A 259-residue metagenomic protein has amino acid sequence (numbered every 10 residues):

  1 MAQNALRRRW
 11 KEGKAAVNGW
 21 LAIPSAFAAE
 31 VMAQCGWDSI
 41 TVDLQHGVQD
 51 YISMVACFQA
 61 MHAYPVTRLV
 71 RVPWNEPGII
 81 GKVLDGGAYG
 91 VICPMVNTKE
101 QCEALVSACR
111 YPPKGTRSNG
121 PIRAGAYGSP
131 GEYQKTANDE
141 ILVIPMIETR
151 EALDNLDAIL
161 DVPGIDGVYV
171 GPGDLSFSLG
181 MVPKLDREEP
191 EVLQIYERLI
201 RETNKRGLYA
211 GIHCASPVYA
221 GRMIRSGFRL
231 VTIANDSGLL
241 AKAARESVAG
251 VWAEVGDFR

Functional and structural regions predicted by a protein language model:
M1-R259: Expand to "…catalyze enediolate/carbanion chemistry for C-C bond making/breaking, isomerization, decarboxylation
